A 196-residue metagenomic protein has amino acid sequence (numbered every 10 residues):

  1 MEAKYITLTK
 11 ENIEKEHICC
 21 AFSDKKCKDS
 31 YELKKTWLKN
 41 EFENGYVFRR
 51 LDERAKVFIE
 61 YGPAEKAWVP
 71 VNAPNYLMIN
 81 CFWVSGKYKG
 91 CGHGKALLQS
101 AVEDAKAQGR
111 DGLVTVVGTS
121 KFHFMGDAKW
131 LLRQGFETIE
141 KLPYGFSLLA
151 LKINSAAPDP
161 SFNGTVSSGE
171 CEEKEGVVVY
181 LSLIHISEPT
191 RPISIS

Functional and structural regions predicted by a protein language model:
M1-R54: Short amphipathic alpha-helix that is part of the acyltransferase structural core
R54-E65, M78, W83: Conserved beta-strand in the GNAT
K66-I79, K89, E173: A conserved beta-turn-beta hairpin within the catalytic core of GNAT-like acetyltransferases that forms part
V84, G90-A105: Conserved acetyl-CoA-binding loop-helix of GNAT-fold acetyltransferases
A105-S120: Conserved GNAT acetyl-CoA-binding A-motif
T119-K141: Conserved active-site alpha-helix within GNAT-family acetyltransferase domains
P143-V166: C-terminal "cap" of GNAT-fold acetyltransferases
H185-I195: Single conserved hydrophobic/aromatic residue that forms the stacking wall/gate of nucleotide- or nucleobase-binding
